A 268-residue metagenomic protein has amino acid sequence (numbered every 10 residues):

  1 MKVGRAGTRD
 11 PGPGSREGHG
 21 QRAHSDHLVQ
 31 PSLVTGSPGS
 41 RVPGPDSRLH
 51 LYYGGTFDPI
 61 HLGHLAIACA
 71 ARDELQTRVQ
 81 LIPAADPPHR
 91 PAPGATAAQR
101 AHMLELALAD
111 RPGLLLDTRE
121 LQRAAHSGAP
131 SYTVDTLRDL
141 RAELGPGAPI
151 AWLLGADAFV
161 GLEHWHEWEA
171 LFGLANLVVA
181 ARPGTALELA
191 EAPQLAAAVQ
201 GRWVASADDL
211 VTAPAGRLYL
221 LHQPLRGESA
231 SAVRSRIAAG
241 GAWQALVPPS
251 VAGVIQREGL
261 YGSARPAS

Functional and structural regions predicted by a protein language model:
K2-R5, R16-S268: Nucleotidyltransferase catalytic core that binds NTPs
R9-P11: Cationic, amphipathic, low-complexity segments that mediate targeting or membrane/lipid association
